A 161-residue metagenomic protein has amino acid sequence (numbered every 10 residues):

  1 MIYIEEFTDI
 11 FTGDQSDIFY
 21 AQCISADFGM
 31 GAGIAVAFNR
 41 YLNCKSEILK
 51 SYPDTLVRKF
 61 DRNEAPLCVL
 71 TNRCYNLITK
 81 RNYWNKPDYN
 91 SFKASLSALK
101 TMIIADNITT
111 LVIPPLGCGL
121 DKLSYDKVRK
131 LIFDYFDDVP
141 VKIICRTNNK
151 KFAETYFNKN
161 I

Functional and structural regions predicted by a protein language model:
M1-I161: Macrodomain-like recognition of ADP-ribose-binding/processing modules
